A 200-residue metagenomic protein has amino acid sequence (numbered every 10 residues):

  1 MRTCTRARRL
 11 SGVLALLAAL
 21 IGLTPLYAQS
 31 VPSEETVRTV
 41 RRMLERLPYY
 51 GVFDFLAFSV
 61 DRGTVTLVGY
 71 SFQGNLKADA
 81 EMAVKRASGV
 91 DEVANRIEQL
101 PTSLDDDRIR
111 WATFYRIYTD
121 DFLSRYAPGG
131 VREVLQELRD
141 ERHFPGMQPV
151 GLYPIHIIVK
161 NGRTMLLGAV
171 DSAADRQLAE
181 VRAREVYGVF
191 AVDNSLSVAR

Functional and structural regions predicted by a protein language model:
R2-A7, G22-R200: N-terminal targeting leaders
S11-G22: Bacterial N-terminal signal peptides
